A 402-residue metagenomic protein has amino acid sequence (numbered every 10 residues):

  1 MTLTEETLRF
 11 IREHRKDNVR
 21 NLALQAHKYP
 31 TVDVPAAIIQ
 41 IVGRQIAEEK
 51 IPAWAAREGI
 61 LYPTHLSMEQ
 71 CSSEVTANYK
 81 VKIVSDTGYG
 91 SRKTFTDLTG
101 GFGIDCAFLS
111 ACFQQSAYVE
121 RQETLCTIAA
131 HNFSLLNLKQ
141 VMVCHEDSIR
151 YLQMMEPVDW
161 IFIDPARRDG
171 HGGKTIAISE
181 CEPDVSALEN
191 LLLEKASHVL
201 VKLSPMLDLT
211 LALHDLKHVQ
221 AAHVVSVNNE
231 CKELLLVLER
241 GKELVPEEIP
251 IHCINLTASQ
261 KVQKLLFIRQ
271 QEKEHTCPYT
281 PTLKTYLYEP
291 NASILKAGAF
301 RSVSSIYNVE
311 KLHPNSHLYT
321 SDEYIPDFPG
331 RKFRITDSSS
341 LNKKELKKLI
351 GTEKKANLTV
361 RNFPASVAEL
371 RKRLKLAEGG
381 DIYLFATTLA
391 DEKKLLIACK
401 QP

Functional and structural regions predicted by a protein language model:
M1-P402: SAM-dependent transferase fold signal centered on methyltransferase-like domains, encompassing both Class I
